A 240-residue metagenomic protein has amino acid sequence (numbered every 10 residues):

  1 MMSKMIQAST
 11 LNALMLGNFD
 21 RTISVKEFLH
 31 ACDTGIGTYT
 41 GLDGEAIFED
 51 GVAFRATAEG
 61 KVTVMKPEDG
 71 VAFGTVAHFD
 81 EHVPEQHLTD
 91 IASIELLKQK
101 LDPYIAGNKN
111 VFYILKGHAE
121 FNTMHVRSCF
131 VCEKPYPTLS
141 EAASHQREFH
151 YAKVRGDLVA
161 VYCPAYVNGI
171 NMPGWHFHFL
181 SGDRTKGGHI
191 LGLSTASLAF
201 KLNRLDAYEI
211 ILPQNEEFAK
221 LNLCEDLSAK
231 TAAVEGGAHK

Functional and structural regions predicted by a protein language model:
M1-M15, N215-K240: N-terminal charge/polar-biased segments
A13-A77: N-terminal low-complexity or amphipathic/hydrophobic leaders
A56-G107: A glycine-rich, hydrophobic loop/mini-helix early in the fold
A56-T57, H125-V126, G169, G187-H189 (+1 more regions): Short helix/loop capping segments that flank catalytic or ligand/cofactor-binding pockets
A77-T89, D206-K230, V234: Compact, glycine/acidic-enriched structural inserts
E95, Q99-V161, N168-I170: Long, positively charged binding patches that form subdomain-scale interaction surfaces for polyanionic ligands
M172-L180: Histidine-centered divalent-metal-coordination microenvironment in nucleic-acid enzymes
S181-L223: A hydrophobic, small-residue-rich beta->alpha segment in the mid-to-C-terminal subdomain of diverse proteins
